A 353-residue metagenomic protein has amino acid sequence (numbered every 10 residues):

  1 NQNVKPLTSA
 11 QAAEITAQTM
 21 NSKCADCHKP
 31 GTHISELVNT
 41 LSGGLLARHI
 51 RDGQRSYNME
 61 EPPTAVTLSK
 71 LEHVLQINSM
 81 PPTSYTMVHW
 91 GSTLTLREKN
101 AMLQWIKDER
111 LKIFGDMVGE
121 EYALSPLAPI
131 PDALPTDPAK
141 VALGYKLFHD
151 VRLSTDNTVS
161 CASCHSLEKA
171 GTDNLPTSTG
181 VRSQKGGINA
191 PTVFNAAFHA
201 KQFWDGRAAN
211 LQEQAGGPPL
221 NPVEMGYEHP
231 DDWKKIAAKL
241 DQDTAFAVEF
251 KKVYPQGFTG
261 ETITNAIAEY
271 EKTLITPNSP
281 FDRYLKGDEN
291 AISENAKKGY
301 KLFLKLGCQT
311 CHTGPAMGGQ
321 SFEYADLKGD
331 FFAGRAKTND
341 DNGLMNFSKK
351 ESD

Functional and structural regions predicted by a protein language model:
N1-E121, P138-A139, L143, L211: Aromatic- and Gly/Pro-enriched helix-to-coil junctions and flexible linker segments
N1-Q11, N78, G91-A142, G217 (+4 more regions): Post-cleavage N-terminal segment of exported redox proteins
T8, T16-T19, T32, T40 (+13 more regions): Residue-identity detector for threonine
K23-C24, H28-G31, I50, Q54 (+14 more regions): Sec/Tat-exported extracytoplasmic proteins
T32-T40, S56-L68, E72-E98, I130 (+2 more regions): Axial heme c-ligation environment in periplasmic c-type cytochrome domains
I34-Y57, G119-G217, D282-D353: Short glycine/threonine-rich turn/loop motifs
